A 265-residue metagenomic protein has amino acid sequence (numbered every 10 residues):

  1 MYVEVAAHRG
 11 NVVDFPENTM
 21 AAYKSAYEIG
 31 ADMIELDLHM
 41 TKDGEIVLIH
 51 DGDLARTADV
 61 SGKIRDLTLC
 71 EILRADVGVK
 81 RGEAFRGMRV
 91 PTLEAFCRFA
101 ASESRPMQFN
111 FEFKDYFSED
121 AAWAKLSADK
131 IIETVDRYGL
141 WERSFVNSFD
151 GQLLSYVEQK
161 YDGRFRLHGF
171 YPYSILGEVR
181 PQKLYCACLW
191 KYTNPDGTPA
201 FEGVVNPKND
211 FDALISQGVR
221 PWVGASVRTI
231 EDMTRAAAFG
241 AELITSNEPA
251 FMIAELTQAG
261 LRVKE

Functional and structural regions predicted by a protein language model:
M1-E265: Phosphate-group recognition and catalysis centered on beta-loop-alpha active-site segments
